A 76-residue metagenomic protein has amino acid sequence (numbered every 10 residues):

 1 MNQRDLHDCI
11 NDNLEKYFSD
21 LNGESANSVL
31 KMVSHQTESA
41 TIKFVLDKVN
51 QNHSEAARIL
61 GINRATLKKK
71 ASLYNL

Functional and structural regions predicted by a protein language model:
M1-D5, D12-L76: Bacterial C-terminal helix-turn-helix
